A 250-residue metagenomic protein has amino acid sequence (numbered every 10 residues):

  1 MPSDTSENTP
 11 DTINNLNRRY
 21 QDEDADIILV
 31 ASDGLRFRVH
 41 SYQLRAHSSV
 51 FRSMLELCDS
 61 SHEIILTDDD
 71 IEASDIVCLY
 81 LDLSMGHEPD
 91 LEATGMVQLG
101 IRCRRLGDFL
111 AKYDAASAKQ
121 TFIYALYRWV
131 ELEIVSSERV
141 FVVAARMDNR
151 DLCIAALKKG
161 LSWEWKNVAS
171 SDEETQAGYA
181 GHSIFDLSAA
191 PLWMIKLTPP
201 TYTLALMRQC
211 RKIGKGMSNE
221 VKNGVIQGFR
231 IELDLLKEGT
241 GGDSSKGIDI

Functional and structural regions predicted by a protein language model:
M1-E92, I213-I250: BTB/POZ (also called T1 in voltage-gated K+ channels) oligomerization domain detector
S3-S6, G100-R102, L106, K119-I250: Acidic, serine/threonine- and proline-rich low-complexity regulatory tracts
D26, M96-V97, V130-E131: Leucine-rich repeat
R36, D108-L110, A144: Residue-level signal for helical boundary/lining positions with a hydrophobic bias
R45, R52-E56, C78-L81, M85 (+4 more regions): Amphipathic alpha-helical interaction motifs in eukaryotic regulatory proteins
D90-V97, V135: Short, surface-exposed loop/turn segments at secondary-structure junctions
L91-E92, A118-Q120: Short secondary-structure capping/junction motifs at helix and strand boundaries
A111-D114, D148: Ankyrin-repeat interhelical turn detector
